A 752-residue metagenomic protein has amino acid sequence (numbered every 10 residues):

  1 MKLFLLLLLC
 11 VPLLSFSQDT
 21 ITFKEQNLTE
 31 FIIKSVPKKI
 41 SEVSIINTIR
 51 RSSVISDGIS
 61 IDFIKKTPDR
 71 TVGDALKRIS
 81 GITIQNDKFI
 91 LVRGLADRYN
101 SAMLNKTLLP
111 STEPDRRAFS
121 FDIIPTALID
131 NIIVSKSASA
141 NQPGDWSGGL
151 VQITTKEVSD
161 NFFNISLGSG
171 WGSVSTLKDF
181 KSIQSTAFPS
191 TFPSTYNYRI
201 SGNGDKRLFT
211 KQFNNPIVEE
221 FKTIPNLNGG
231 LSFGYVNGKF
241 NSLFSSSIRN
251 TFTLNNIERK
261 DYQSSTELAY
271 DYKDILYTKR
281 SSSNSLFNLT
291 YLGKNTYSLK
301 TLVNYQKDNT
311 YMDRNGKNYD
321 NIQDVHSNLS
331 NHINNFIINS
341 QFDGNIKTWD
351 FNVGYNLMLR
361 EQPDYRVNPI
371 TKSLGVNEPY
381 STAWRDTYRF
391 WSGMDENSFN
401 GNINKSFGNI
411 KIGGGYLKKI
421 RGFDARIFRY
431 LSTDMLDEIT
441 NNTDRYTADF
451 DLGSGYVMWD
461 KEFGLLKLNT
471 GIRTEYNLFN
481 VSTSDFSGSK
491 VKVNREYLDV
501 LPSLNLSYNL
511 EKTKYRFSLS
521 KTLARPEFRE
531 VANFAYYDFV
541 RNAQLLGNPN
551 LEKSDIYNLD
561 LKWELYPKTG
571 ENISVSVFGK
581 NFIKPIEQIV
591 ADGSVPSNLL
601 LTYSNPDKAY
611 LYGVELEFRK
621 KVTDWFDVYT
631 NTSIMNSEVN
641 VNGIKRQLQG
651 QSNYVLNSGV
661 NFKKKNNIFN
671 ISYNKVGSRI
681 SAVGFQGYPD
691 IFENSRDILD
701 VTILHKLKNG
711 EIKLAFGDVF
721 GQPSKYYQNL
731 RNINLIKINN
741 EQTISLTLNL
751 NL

Functional and structural regions predicted by a protein language model:
I32-F63, D97-N100, T107, T112: N-terminal periplasmic "start-of-domain" segments of outer-membrane beta-barrel proteins
R78-S80, T107-K136, K156, F180-I183: Short acidic/polar hinge/loop motifs at secondary-structure boundaries that mediate gating or recognition
T107-L108, L359-Y365, I420-F423, I427 (+7 more regions): Surface-exposed extracellular loop regions of Gram-negative outer-membrane beta-barrel proteins, predominantly
I124-S166: A beta-strand signature from Gram-negative outer-membrane beta-barrel systems, especially the internal plug domain
Q212-M312, F342-N345, L504: Transmembrane beta-barrel wall of Gram-negative outer-membrane proteins
S398-N402, L436-T443, T447-S454, L546-N548 (+8 more regions): Outer membrane beta-barrel strand-and-loop segments of large Gram-negative receptors, especially TonB-dependent
L465, N477, G579-N581, L600-V683 (+1 more regions): Gram-negative outer-membrane beta-barrel transporters
V628, K675-A682, I703-L752: C-terminal beta-signal and adjacent terminal beta-strands/loops of Gram-negative outer-membrane beta-barrel proteins
